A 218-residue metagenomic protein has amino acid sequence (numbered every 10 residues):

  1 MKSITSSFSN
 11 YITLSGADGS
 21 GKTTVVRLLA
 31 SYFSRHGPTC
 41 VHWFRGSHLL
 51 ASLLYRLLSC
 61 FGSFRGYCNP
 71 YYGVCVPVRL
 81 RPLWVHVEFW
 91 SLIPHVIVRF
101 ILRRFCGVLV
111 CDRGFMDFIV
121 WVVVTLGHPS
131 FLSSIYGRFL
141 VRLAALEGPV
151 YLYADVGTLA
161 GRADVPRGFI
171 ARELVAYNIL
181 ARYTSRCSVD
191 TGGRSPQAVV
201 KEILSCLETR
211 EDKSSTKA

Functional and structural regions predicted by a protein language model:
K2, G161-A218: NTP-dependent small-molecule kinase module
L14: Hydrophobic anchor at the beta1->P-loop junction of P-loop NTPases
A17: P-loop (Walker A) phosphate-binding loop of NTP-binding proteins
K22: Conserved lysine of the Walker
V25: Hydrophobic positions on the alpha1 helix immediately C-terminal to the Walker A/P-loop
H36-S52: Short beta-strand-centered segment that lines the nucleotide-binding/catalytic pocket of NTP-utilizing
S47-L126, F131: ATP-dependent small-molecule kinase phosphotransfer cores that center on conserved nucleotide phosphate-binding segments
G107, C111-G114, S133, R142-R162: Conserved phosphate-donor/acceptor-positioning beta-strand/loop module used by diverse small-molecule
